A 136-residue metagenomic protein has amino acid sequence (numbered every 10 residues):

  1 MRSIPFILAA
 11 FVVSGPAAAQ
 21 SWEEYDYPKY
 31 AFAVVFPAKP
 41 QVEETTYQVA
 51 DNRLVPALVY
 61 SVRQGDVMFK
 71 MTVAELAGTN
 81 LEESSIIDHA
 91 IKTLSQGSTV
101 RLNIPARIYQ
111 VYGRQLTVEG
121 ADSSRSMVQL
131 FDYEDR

Functional and structural regions predicted by a protein language model:
R2-A9: Sec-dependent signal peptide recognition, specifically the positively charged N-region followed immediately by
Y27-P37: Predominantly extracellular/luminal regions of secreted and cell-surface proteins, especially disulfide-bonded
K29-A31, Q64-M68, A121-S123: Glycine-centered tight beta-turn/hairpin loop motif at sheet-sheet or coil-to-beta transitions
P37-V59, D88-D135: Signature of long, low-cysteine stretches enriched in small and polar/charged residues
A57-D88, V128-L130: A short acidic-to-branched-hydrophobic micro-motif
